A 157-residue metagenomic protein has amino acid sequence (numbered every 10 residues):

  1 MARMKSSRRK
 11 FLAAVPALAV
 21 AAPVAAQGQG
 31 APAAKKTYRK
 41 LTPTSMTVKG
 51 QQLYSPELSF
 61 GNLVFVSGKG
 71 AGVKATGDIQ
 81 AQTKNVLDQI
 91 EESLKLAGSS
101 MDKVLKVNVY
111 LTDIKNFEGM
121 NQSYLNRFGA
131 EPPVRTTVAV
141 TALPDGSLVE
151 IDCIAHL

Functional and structural regions predicted by a protein language model:
A2-K84, K95-A97, T112-L157: N-terminal presequence-like segments and the immediate start of the first folded domain
I90: Residue-level signal for inorganic ion chemistry
S100-V104: Short acidic capping loops at alpha-helix termini that bridge into adjacent secondary structure
